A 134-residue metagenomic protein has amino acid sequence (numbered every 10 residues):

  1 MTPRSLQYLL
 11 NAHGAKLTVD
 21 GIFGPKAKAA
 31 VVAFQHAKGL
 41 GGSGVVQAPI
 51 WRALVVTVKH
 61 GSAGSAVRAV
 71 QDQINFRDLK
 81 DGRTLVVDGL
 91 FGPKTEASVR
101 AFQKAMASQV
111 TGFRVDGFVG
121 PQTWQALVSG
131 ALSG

Functional and structural regions predicted by a protein language model:
M1-G134: Cell-envelope/ECM-targeting effectors and their regulatory/trafficking segments
